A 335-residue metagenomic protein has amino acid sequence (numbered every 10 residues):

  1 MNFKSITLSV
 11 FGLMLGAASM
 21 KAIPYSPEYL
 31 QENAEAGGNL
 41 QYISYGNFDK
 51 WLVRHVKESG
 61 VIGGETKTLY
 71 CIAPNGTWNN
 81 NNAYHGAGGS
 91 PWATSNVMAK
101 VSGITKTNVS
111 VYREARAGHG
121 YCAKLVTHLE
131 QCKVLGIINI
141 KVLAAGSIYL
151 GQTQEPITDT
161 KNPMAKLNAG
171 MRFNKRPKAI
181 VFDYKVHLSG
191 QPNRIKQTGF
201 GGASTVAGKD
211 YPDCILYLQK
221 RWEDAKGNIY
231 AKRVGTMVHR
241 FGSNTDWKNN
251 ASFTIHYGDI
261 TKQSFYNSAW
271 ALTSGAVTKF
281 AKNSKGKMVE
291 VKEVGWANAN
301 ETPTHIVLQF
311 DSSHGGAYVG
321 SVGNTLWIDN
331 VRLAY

Functional and structural regions predicted by a protein language model:
M1-A34: Bacterial Sec-dependent N-terminal signal peptides
T7-S9, R54, P192: A generic structural micro-environment signature that highlights single residues at secondary-structure boundaries
A18-S19, T66, T198-G202: Generic alpha-helical propensity signal that fires on short helical segments and nearby coil/disordered stretches
P24-P177, K196, A207-G258, A269-A334: Aromatic (Trp/Tyr/Phe) and Gly/Pro-enriched flexible surface segments
R176-V186: A short beta-strand element within beta-rich, extracytoplasmic domains of secreted/secretory-pathway proteins
Y184-T205, H314-A317: Short amphipathic, basic-aromatic surface patches that mediate peripheral association with negatively charged
P192, T261-S268: Substrate-binding/catalytic groove segments of enzymes that remodel or degrade extracellular structural polymers
